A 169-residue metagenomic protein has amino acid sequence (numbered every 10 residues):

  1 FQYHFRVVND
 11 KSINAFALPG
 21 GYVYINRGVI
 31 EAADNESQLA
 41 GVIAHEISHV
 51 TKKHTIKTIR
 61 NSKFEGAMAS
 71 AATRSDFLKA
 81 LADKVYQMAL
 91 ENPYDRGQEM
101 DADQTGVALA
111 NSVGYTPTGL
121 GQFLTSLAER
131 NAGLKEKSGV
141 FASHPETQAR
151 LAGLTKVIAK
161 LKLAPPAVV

Functional and structural regions predicted by a protein language model:
F1-V169: A Zn2+-metalloprotease active-site environment signal
